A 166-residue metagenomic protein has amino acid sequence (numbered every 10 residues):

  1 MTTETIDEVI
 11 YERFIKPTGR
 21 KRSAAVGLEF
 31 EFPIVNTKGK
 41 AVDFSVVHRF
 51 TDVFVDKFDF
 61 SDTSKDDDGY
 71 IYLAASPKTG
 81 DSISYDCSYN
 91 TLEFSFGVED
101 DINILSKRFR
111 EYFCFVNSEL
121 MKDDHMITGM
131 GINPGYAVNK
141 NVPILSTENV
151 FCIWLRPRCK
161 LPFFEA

Functional and structural regions predicted by a protein language model:
M1-L161: Terminal catalytic/cofactor-binding subdomain
A166: Acidic/His-rich structured neighborhood in mature extracellular/periplasmic domains
